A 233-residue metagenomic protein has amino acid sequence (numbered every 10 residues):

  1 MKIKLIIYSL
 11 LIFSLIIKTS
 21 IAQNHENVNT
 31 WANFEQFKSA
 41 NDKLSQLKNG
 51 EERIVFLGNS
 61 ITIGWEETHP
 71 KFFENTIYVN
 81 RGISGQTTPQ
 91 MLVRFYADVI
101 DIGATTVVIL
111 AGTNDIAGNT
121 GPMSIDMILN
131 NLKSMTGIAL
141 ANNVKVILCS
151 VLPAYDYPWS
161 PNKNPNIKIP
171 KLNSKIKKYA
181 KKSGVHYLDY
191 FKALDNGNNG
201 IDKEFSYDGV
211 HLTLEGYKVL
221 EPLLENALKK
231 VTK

Functional and structural regions predicted by a protein language model:
M1-N24: Bacterial Sec-dependent N-terminal signal peptides
A22-T106: Serine-esterase "nucleophile elbow" of acetyl-processing enzymes
N24, L152-K233: Catalytic His-Asp segment of secreted/periplasmic serine-dependent ester chemistry enzymes
I54-F56, Y78-G82, T106-A111, V146-S150 (+2 more regions): Structural recognition of the beta-strand scaffold that forms the well-ordered cores of secreted hydrolase catalytic
S60-G64, S84-T88, T113-G118, L152-D156 (+2 more regions): Solvent-exposed loop/turn segments at secondary-structure junctions within structured extracellular/periplasmic domains
L110-I116, T136-I169: Active-site segments of SGNH/GDSL-like serine hydrolases that catalyze O-acetyl group transfer/hydrolysis on lipids
S124-K133, P165-L172: Charged helix-capping and loop-helix junction motifs
D126-C149, K177-V185: Charged, glycine-enriched surface loops/patches that mediate electrostatic binding to polyanionic ligands
